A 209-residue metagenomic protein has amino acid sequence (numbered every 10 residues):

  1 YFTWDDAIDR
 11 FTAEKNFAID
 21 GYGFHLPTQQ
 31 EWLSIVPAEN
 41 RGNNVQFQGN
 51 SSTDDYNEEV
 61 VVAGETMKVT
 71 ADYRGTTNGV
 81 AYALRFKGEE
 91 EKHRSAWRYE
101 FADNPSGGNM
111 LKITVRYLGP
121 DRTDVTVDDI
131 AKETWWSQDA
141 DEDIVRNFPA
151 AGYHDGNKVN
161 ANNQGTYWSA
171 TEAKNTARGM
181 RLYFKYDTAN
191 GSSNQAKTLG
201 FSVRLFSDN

Functional and structural regions predicted by a protein language model:
Y1-E14, A18-V36: A short glycine-rich, aromatic-capped structural motif
Q29-R41, Q46-N209: C-terminal, surface-exposed recognition/capping segments
